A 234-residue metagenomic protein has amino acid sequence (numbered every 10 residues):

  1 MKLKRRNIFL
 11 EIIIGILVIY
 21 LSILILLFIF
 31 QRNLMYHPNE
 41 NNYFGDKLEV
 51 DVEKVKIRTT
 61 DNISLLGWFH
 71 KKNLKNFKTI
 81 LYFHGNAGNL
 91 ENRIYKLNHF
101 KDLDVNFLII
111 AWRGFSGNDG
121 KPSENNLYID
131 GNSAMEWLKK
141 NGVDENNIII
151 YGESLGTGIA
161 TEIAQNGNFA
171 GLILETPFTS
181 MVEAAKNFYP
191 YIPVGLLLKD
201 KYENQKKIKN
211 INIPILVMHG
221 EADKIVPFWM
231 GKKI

Functional and structural regions predicted by a protein language model:
M1-N7: N-terminal Lys/Arg-rich, disordered targeting/topogenic segments
I12-R58: An N-terminal hydrophobic leader/cap segment in hydrolases
R58-W137, N141, N146, E153 (+2 more regions): Membrane-embedded segments
K96, N204, N212-I213, P227-I234: Short alpha-helix in the alpha/beta-hydrolase fold that links the catalytic acid
W137-N141, E145-Y191: Primarily recognizes the serine-hydrolase "nucleophile elbow" in alpha/beta-hydrolase and SGNH/GDSL folds
P193-K207, N212-I213: Active-site nucleophile elbow and catalytic-triad environment of alpha/beta-hydrolase enzymes
N210-N212, V217-D223: Short beta-strand/loop motif that positions the catalytic acidic residue of the alpha/beta-hydrolase fold
